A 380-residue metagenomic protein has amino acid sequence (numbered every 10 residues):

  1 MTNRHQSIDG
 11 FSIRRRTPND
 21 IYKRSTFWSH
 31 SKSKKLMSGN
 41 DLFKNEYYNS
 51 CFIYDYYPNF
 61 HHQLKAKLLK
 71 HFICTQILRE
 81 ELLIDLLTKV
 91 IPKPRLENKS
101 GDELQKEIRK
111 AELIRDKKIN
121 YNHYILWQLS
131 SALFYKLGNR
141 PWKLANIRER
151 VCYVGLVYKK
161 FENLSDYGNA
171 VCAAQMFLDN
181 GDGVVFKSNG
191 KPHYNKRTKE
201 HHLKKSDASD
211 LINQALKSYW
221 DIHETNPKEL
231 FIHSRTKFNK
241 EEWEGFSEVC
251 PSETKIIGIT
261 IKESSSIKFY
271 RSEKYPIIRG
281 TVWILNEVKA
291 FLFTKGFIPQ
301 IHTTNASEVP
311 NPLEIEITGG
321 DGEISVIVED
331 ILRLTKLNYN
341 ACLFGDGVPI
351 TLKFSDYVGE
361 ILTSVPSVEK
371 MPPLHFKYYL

Functional and structural regions predicted by a protein language model:
N3-L380: Long, contiguous domain-sized segments
